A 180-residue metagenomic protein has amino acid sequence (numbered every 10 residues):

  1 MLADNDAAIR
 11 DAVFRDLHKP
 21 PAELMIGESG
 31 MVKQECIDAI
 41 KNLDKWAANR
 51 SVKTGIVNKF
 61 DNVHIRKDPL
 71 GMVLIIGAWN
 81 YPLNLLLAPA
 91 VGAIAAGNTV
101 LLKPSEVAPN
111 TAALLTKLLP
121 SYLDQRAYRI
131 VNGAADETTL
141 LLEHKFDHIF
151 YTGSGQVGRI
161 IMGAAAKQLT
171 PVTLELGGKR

Functional and structural regions predicted by a protein language model:
M1, A12, K33-E35, A39-I40 (+5 more regions): Alpha-helical structural signal in soluble globular domains
M1-H64: N-terminal Rossmann-like NAD(P)+-binding subdomain of aldehyde/semialdehyde dehydrogenases
D4, A8, M31, Y81 (+4 more regions): Short alpha-helical
F14, H18-A22, A78, N98 (+3 more regions): A broad detector of the eukaryotic-type serine/threonine protein kinase catalytic domain
L17, K33-C36, I40-R50, L74-N80 (+3 more regions): Generic hydrophobic/packing signal
E28, E35, M72-I75, V172: Residue-level recognition of specific faces of alpha-helices
T54-Y122, R126, L169: Conserved small-residue-rich beta-alpha loop and adjacent elements that most often cradle the phosphate/pyrophosphate
M72, Y122-R180: Conserved NAD(P)+-binding/catalytic subdomain of aldehyde/semialdehyde dehydrogenases
